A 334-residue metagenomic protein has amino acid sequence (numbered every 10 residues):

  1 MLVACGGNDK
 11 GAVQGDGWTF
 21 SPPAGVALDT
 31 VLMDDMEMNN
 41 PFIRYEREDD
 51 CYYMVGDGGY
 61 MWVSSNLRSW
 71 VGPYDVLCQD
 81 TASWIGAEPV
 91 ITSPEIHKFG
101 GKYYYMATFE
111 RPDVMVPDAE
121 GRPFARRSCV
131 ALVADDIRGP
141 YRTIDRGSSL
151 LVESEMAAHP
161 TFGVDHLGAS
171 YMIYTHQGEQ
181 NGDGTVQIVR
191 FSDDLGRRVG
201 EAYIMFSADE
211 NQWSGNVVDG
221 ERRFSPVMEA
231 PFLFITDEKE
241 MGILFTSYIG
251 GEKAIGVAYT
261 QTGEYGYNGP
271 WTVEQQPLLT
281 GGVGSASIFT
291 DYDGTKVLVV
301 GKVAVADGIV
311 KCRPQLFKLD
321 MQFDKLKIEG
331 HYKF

Functional and structural regions predicted by a protein language model:
M1-V3: Sec-dependent bacterial lipoprotein signal peptides
C5-F334: Carbohydrate-active catalytic/glycan-binding domains of CAZyme proteins, especially the secreted or lumenal ectodomains
